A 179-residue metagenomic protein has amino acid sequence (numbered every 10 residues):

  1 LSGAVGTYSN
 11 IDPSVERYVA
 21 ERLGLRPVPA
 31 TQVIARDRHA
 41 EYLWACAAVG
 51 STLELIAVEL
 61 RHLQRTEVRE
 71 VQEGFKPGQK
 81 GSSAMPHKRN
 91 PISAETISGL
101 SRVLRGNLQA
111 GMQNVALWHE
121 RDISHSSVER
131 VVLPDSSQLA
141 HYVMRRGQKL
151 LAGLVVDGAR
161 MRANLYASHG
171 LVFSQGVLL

Functional and structural regions predicted by a protein language model:
L1-L117: Internal glycine-rich alpha/beta core junctions
M85-L179: Glycine-rich cofactor/substrate-binding loops
